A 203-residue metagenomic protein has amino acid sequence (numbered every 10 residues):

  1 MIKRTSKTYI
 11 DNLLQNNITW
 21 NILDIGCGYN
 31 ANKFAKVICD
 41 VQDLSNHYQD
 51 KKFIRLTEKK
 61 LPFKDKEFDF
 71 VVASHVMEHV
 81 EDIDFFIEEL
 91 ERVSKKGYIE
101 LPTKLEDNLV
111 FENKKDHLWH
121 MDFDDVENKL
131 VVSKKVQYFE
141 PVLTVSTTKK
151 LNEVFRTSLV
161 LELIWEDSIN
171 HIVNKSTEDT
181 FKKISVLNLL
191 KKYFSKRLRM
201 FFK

Functional and structural regions predicted by a protein language model:
M1-I18, S185, K191-F202: Long, low-complexity intrinsically disordered regions enriched in Ser/Thr, Asp/Glu, Pro/Gly
K7-L109: Conserved SAM-binding loop
D84-K203: S-adenosyl-L-methionine-dependent methyltransferase catalytic module, highlighting the catalytic core
